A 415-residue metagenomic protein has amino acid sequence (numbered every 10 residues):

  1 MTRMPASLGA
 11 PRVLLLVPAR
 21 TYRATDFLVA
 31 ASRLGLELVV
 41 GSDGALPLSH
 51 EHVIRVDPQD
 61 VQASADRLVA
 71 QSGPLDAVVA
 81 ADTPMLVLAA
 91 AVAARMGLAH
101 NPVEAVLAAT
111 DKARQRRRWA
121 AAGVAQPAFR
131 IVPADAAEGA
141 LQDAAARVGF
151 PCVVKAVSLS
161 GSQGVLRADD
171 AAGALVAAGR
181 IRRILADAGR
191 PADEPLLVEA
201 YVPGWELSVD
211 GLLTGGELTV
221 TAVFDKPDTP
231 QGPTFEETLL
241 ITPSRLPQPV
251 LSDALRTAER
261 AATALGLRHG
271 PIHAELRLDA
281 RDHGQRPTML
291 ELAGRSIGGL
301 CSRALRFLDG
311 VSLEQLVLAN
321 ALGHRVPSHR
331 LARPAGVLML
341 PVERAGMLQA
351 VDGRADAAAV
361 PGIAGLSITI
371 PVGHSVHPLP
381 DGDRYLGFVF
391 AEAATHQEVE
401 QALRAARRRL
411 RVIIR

Functional and structural regions predicted by a protein language model:
M1-A105, D135-A136, P327, I370-R384 (+1 more regions): ATP-binding N-terminal substructure of ATP-dependent carboxylate-amine bond-forming enzymes
P5-G9, S252-A274, A293-Q349: Active-site "cap" helix and flanking loop/linker of ATP-utilizing ligase/carboxylase catalytic domains
A90, G211, Q285-R295: A short beta-strand motif that forms the metal-chelation/ATP-contact edge of phosphoryl-transfer active sites
R95-G164, A171, A188: A conserved helix-loop-beta module that forms one wall/lid of the active-site cleft in ATP-utilizing catalytic domains
W119, A145-A168, A186-G204, V209 (+2 more regions): ATP-grasp fold ATP-binding core
A125-P127, P151-V154, R167-G204, P233-L240 (+1 more regions): Conserved ATP-binding module of the ATP-grasp superfamily
V132, V165-D170, L212-T214, D279: Short beta-strand-to-turn element immediately C-terminal to the catalytic PLP-Schiff-base lysine in fold type I
P341-V372: Glycine-rich active-site loop/lid that clamps phosphate-bearing ligands
